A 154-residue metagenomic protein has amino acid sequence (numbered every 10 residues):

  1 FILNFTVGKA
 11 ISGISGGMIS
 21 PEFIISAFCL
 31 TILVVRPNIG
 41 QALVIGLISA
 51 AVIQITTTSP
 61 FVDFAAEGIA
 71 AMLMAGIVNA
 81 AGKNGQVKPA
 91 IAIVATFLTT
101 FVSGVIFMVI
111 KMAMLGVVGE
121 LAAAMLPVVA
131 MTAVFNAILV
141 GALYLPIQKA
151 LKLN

Functional and structural regions predicted by a protein language model:
F1-K9, L47-T58, T100-I106: Aromatic-anchored segments of alpha-helical transmembrane domains
F1-L33: Hydrophobic transmembrane alpha-helices
V7, I11-G16, V35-P37, T57-P60 (+3 more regions): Short helix-capping/hinge motifs at transmembrane helix termini and TM-loop junctions
G8-S12, I45, A70, M74 (+4 more regions): Alpha-helical transmembrane segments and their lipid-water interface positions in multi-pass membrane proteins
G16-E22, Q41, S59-A66, A122: Short, aromatic-rich membrane-interface segments at the entry and exit of alpha-helical transmembrane domains
E22-Q41, L73-I77: Generic transmembrane alpha-helix motif of multi-pass integral membrane proteins
A42-A80: Helix-adjacent hinge/juxtasegments
F61, A65, G85-N154: Membrane-embedded alpha-helical hairpins and interfacial helices in multi-pass inner-membrane proteins
